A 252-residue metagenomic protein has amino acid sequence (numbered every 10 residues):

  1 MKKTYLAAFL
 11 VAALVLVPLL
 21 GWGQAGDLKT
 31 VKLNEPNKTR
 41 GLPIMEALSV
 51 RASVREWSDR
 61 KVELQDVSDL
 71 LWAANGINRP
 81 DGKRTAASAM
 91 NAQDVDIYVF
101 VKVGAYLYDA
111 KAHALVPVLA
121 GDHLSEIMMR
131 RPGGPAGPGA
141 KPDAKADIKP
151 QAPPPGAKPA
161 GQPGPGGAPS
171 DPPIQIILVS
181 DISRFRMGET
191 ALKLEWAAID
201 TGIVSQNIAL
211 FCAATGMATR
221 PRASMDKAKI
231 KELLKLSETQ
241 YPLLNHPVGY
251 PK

Functional and structural regions predicted by a protein language model:
M1-F9: Bacterial N-terminal signal peptides that target proteins for export
F9-P18: Bacterial N-terminal signal peptides
W22-P142, I148-P172, L233: N-terminal amphipathic, basic helical "cap/leader" segment at the start of enzyme domains
P36, V179-D181, G249-P251: Generic beta-structure capping elements
R51, L70, I97, I176-R184 (+1 more regions): Small-aliphatic-rich amphipathic alpha-helix that forms the alpha element of a beta-alpha
A89, T219-R222, E238: Short, surface-exposed helix-loop/turn micro-motifs enriched in polar/charged residues
D171-Q175, Y241-L243: Structural motif
K235-K252: A glycine-rich helix N-cap at a beta->alpha junction
